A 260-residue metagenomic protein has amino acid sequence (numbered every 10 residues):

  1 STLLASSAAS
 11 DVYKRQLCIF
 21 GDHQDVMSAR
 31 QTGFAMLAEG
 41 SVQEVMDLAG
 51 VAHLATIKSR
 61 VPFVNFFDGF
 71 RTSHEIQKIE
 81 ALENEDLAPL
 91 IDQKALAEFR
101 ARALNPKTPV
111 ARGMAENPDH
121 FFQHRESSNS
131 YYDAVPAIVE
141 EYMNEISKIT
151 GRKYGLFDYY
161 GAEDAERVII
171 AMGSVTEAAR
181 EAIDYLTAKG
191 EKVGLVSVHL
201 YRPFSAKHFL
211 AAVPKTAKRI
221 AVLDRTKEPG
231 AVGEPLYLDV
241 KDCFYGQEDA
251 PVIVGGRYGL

Functional and structural regions predicted by a protein language model:
T2-A9, Y13: Single conserved hydrophobic/aromatic residue that forms the stacking wall/gate of nucleotide- or nucleobase-binding
K14-G21, D47-G50, H74-A81, R180-A182 (+2 more regions): Short acidic, glycine/serine/threonine-rich loops at helix termini
L17-G69, Q93, G246-G259: Conserved thiamine diphosphate
G50-A55, E80-E83, E181-G190, L210-P214 (+1 more regions): Short, solvent-exposed amphipathic alpha-helical segments in soluble enzyme and RNA/protein-processing domains
F63-D158: Conformationally flexible catalytic loops at phosphate/diphosphate-handling active centers
E163-E191, F204-A211: Redox- and metal-dependent alpha/beta enzyme cores, enriched for Fe-S-associated oxidoreductases and cofactor-handling
R219-L260: Peripheral docking tails and interdomain loops at the edges of cofactor- or intermediate-handling domains
